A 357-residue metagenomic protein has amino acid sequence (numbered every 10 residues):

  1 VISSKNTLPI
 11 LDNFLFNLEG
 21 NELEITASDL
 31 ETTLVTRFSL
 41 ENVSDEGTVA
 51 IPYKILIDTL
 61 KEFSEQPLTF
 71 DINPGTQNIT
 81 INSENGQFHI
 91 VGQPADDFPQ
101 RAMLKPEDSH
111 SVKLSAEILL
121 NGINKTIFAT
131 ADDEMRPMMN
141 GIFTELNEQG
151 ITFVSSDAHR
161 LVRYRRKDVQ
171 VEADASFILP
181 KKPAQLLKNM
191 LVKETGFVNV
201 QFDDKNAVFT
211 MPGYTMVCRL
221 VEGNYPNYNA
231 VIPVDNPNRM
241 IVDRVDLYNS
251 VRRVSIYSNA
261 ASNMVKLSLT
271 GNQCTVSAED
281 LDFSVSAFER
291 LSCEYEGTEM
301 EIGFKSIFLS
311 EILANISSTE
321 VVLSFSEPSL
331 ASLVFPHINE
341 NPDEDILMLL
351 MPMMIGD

Functional and structural regions predicted by a protein language model:
V1-D357: Structural preference for solvent-exposed beta-strand-turn elements and adjacent flexible terminal/loop segments within
